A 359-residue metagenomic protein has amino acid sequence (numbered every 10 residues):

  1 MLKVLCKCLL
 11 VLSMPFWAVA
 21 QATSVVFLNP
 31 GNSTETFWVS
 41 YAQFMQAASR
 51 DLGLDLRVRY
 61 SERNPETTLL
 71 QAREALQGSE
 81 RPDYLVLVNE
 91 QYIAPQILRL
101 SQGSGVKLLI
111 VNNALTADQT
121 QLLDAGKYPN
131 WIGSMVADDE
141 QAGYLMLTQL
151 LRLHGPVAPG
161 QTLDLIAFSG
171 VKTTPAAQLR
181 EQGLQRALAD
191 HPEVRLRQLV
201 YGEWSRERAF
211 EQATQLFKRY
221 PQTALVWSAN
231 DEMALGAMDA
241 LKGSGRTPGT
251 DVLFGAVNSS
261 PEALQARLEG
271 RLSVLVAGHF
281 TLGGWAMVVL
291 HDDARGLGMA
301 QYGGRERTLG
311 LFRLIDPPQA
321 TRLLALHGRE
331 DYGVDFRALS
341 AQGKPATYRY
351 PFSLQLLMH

Functional and structural regions predicted by a protein language model:
S24-F44, A48-S49, R57-Q71, N89-Y92 (+1 more regions): Extracytoplasmic "Venus flytrap"
V26-L28, S79-N89, K107-N112, A167 (+4 more regions): Periplasmic-binding protein-like
T36-L52, A142-Q149, P175-V194, Q212 (+2 more regions): Short, solvent-exposed amphipathic alpha-helices that sit in or adjacent to ligand/effector-binding or catalytic
T67-D83, Y92, R99-L100, F210-Q222: Short, well-structured alpha-helical segments in soluble
T68, G133-L163, A209, S259 (+2 more regions): Hydrophobic alpha-helical segments within soluble ligand-binding/sensing domains
L100-Q141, A263-L264: Flexible loop/hinge segments that line or gate small-molecule binding clefts
L108-T120, S228-L272, T281: Venus flytrap/periplasmic-binding-protein-like
F168, W285-H359: Hinge/cleft segment of the Venus flytrap/periplasmic-binding protein
